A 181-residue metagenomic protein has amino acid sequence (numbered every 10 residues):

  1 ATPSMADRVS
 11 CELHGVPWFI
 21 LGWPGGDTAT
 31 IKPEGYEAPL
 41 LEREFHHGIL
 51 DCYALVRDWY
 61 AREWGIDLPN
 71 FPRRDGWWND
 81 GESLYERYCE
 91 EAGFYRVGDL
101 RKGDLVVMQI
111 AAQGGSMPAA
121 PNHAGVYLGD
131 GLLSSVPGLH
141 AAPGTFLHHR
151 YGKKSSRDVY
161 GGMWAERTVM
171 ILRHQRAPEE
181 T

Functional and structural regions predicted by a protein language model:
A1-E34, L41: Active-site-proximal loop/helix of nucleotide/amide-processing enzymes and allied scaffolds
S4-D7, R73-S155, Y160-M163: ...with weaker cross-activation on analogous glycine-rich loops/strands in unrelated enzymes
P39-G48, W164, L172-Q175: Short, Lys/Arg-rich amphipathic segments at extreme N-termini
E44-W64: Active-site nucleophilic cysteine motif
L68-P72: Surface-exposed patches in mature extracellular/periplasmic domains of secreted proteins
S155-T181: Glycine- and charge-enriched low-complexity intrinsically disordered segments
